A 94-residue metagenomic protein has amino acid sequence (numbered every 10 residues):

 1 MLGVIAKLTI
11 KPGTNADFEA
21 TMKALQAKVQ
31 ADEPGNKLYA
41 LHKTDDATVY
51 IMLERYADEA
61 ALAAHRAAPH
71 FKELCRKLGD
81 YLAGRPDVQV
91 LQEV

Functional and structural regions predicted by a protein language model:
L2-D32: N-terminal first-folded block
L2-T9, L38-R66: Short, well-ordered beta-strand segments in beta-rich or mixed alpha/beta enzyme and ligand-binding folds
G13, A47, P69, E73: Short alpha-helical
A24-K37, R55-Q89: An amphipathic, aromatic/His-enriched active-site/gating alpha helix that lines ligand/cofactor pockets
V90-V94: Short hydrophobic/aromatic patches at helix-to-coil boundaries
